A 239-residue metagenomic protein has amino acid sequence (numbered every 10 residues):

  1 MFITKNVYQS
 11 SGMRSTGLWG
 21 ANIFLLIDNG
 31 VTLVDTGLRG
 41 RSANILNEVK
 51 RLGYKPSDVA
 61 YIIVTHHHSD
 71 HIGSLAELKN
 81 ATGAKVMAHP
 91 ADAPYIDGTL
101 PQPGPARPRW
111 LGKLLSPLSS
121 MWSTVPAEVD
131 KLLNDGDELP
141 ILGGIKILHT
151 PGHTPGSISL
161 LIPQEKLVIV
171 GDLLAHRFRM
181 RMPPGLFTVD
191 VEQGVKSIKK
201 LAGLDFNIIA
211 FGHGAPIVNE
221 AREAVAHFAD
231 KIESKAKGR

Functional and structural regions predicted by a protein language model:
M1-L52, S159-G171: Conserved beta-strand hairpin/beta-sheet module of binuclear metal-dependent hydrolase folds, prominently
I3-G12, S116-M121, P140-L142: Short Pro/Gly-enriched beta-strand edge/turn motifs at strand-loop
S15, A91-A93, L173-L174: Short, acidic/turn-prone active-site loops that include or flank metal/cofactor- and phosphate-binding residues
W19, A43-I45, G73-L75, D97-G98 (+2 more regions): Short glycine-/acidic-enriched loop or helix-start segments at secondary-structure transitions that form or flank
T32-V34, I63, V86, L167-I169 (+1 more regions): Residue-level marker for buried hydrophobic side chains located in beta-strands that build the well-ordered beta-sheet
L38-G40, S123-T124, E128, E138-P140 (+2 more regions): Metallo-beta-lactamase
G40-S42, K50-K131, S234: Active-site HxH/HxHxD metal-binding segment of metal-dependent hydrolases
A236-R239: C-terminal regulatory/interaction regions
